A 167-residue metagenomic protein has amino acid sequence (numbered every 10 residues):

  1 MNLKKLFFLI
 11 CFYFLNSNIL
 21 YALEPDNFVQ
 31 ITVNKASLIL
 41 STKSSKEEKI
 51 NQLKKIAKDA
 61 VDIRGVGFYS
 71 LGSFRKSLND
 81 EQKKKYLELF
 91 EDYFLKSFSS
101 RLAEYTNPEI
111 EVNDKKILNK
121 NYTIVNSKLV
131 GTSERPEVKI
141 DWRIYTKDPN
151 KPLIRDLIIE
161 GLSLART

Functional and structural regions predicted by a protein language model:
M1-L3: N-terminal secretory signal peptides that target proteins for export/translocation
K5-L15: Sec-dependent N-terminal signal peptides
F12, N126-K128, I154-D156: A short beta-strand motif that forms the metal-chelation/ATP-contact edge of phosphoryl-transfer active sites
S17-A22: Sec/Tat signal peptide C-region and signal peptidase I cleavage site
E24-L102: Early exported N-terminus immediately downstream of N-terminal targeting peptides
R75, D92-Y93, L118, G131-T132 (+1 more regions): Solvent-exposed loop/turn segments at secondary-structure junctions within structured extracellular/periplasmic domains
K96-V138: Surface-exposed, charged secondary-structure patches
E137-R166: Short beta-strand edge/turn micro-motifs at domain boundaries
